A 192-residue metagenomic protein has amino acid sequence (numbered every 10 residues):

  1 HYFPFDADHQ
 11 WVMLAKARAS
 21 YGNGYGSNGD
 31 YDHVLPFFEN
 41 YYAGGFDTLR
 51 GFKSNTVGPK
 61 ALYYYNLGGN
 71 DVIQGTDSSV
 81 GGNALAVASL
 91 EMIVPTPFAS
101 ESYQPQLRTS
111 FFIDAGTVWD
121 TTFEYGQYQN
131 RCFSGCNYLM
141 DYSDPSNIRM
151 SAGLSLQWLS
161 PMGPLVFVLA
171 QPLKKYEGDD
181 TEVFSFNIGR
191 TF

Functional and structural regions predicted by a protein language model:
H1, G75-T76, L165-L173: Transmembrane beta-strand segments that form the barrel wall of outer-membrane beta-barrel proteins
H1-Y138, I188: C-terminal outer-membrane beta-barrel translocator/porin domains of Gram-negative envelope proteins and their
N83-L85, R149, T181: Membrane-spanning beta-strands of outer-membrane beta-barrel proteins
I113, W158-M162: A generic beta-sheet turn/junction motif
F133-S146, M150: Surface-exposed strand-loop-strand hairpins of Gram-negative outer-membrane beta-barrel proteins
R149-Q157: Short glycine-rich, acidic/polar surface loops and turns
L156-W158, T181-F192: Outer-membrane beta-barrel "beta-signal"
P172-T181: Solvent-exposed loop/turn segments connecting transmembrane beta-strands in outer-membrane beta-barrel proteins
